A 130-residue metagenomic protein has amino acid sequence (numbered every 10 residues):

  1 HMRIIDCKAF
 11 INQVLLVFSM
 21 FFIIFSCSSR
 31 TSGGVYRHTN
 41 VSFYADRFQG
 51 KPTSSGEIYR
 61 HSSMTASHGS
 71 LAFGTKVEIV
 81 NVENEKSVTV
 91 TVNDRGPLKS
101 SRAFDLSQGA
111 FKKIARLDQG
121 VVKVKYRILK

Functional and structural regions predicted by a protein language model:
R3-V14, I23-K130: Secreted/periplasmic proteins
